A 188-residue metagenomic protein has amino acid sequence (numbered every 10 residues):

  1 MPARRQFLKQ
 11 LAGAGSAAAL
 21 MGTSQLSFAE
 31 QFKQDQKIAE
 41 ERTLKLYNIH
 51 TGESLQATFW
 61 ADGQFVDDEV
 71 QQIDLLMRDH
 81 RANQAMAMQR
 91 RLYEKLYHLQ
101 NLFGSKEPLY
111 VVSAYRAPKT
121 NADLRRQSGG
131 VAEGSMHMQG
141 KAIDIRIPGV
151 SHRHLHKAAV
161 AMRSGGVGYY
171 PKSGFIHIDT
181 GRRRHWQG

Functional and structural regions predicted by a protein language model:
M1, Q6-F28: N-terminal export signals
G22-A57: C-terminal segment of N-terminal export signals and the immediately downstream linker at the start of the mature
Y47, G130-G188: Catalytic cores and adjacent binding grooves of peptidoglycan-active enzymes
N48-H50, F59-A61, S113-Y115, I147-G149 (+1 more regions): A mature extracytoplasmic/lumenal domain signature
D62-V112: Active-site acidic/histidine clusters and adjacent loop/turn architecture that either coordinate catalytic ions
Y93-Q100, N121, H152, H156: Extracytoplasmic/secreted envelope proteins and their assembly/folding machinery, especially bacterial periplasmic
P108-A122: Acidic helix-start/capping segments at beta-turn-to-alpha-helix junctions
K119-E133: Charged, often glycine-rich, active-site loop that binds/positions anionic groups
